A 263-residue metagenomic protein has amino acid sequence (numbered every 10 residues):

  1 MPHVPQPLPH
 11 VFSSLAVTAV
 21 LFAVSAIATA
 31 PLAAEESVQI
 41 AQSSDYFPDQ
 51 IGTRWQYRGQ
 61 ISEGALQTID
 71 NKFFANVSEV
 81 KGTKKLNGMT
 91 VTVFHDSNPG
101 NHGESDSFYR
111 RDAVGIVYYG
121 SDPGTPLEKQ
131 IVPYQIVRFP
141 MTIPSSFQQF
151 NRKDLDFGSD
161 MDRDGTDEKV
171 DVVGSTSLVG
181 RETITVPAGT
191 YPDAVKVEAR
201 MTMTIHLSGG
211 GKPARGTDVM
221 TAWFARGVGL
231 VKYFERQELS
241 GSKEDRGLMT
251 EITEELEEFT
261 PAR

Functional and structural regions predicted by a protein language model:
M1, T29, S78-K81: Generic low-polarity alpha-helical segments
P2, A23-V24, P126: Residue-level detector of alpha-helical transmembrane segments in integral membrane proteins
P2-A19: Bacterial N-terminal signal peptides that target proteins for export
V11-F12, A23, E35: Intrinsically disordered, low-complexity segments
A16, S25-I27, R200: A detector of low-complexity, intrinsically disordered, Ser/Thr/Gly/Pro/Ala-rich segments
L21-L32: C-terminal segment of classical bacterial N-terminal signal peptides
E36-R263: Conserved functional acidic sites
